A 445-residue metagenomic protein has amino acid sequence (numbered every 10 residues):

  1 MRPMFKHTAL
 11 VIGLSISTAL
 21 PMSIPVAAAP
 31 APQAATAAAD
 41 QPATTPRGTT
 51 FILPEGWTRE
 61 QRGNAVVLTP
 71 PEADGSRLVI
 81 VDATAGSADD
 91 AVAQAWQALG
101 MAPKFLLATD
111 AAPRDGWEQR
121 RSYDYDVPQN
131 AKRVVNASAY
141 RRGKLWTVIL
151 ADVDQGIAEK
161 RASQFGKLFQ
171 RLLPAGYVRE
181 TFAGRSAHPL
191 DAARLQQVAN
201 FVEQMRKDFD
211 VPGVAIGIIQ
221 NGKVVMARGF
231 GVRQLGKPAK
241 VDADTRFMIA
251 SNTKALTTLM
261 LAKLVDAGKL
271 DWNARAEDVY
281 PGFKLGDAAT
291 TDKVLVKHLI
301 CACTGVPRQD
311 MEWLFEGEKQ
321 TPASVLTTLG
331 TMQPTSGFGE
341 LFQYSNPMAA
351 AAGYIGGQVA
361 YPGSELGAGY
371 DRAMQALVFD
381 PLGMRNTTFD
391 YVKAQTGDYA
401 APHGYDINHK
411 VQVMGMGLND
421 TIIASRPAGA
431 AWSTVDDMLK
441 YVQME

Functional and structural regions predicted by a protein language model:
A9-P21: Bacterial N-terminal signal peptides
L20-A34: Signal peptide processing junction and immediate N-terminal pro/mature segment of secreted/exported proteins
P32-A34, W57, L145-P189, A193: Surface-exposed amphipathic alpha-helical segments
A34-A39, R47, R59-I157: Conserved polar/disulfide-associated segments of primarily extracytoplasmic proteins
P54, A65, D89-W96, A162-F169 (+13 more regions): Extracytoplasmic/secreted envelope proteins and their assembly/folding machinery, especially bacterial periplasmic
L190-D191, L195-I249, K269-D271, D278-V279 (+3 more regions): Short, conserved catalytic-motif segment at the N-terminal edge
D208-A215, K237-L299, P334-P347, R426-G429: Short active-site loop at a secondary-structure junction that contains or immediately precedes the catalytic residue(s)
K223, A227-F230, Q234, D287-E445: Short, surface-exposed loop or secondary-structure junction motifs that flank catalytic or metal-binding residues
